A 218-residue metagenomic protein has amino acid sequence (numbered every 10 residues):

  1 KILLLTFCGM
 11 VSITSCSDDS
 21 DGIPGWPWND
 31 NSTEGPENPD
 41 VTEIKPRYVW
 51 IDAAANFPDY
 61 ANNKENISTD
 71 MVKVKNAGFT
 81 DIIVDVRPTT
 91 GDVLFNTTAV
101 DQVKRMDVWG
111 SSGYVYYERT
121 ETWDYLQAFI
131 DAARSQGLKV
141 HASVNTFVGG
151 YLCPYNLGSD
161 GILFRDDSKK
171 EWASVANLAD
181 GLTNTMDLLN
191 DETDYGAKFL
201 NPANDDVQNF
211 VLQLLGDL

Functional and structural regions predicted by a protein language model:
K1-T14: Sec-dependent bacterial lipoprotein signal peptides
V11-I44: Bacterial Sec-dependent N-terminal signal peptides
G35-D92, L138, Q208: N-terminal structural segment of carbohydrate-active enzymes
V41-Y48, A53-A61, F147-D217: Active-site-adjacent "subsite" loops/lids of carbohydrate-active enzymes
D59-A77, M106-S135, Q208-Q213: Aromatic- and glycine-enriched glycan-recognition loops and surfaces that form the carbohydrate-binding subsites
F79-E121: Aromatic-lined carbohydrate-binding/catalytic grooves of carbohydrate-active enzymes
R87, V144-T146: Short, well-ordered beta-to-alpha junction loops that form the rim of enzyme active sites and present histidine/acidic
